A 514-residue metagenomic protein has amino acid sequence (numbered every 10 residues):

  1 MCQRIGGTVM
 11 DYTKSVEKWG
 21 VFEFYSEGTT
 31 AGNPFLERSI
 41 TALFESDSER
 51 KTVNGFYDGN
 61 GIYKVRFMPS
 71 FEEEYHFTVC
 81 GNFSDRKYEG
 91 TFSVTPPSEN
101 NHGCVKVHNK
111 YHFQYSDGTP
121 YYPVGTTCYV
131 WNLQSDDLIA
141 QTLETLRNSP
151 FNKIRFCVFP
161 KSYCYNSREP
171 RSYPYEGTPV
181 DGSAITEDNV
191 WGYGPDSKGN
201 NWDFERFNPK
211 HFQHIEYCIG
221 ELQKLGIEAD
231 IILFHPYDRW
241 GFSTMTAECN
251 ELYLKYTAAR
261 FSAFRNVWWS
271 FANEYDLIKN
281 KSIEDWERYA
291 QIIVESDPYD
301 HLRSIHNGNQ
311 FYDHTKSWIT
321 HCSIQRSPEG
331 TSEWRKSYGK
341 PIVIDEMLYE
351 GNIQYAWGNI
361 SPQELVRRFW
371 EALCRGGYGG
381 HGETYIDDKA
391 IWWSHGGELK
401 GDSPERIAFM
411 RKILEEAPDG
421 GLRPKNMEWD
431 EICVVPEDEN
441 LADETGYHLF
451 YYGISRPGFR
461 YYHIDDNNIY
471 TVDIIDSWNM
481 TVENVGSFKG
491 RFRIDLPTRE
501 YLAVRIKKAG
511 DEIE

Functional and structural regions predicted by a protein language model:
G7-S48, V53-F56, T91-P97, D430-C433: Non-catalytic, glycine-rich low-complexity segments
D11-Y12, N33-P34, N352, L365-G486 (+1 more regions): Aromatic- and carboxylate-lined catalytic core of secreted/periplasmic carbohydrate-active enzymes
V16-V21, K489-R491, R499: Solvent-exposed, conformationally flexible loop/turn segments
L43, E49-H112, D117: Extended acidic/polar, glycine-enriched regions that form or flank non-catalytic beta-rich accessory modules
L43-F56, I474-F492: Solvent-exposed beta-strand/loop surfaces of large extracellular or lumenal domains
E99-E329: Active-site mouth of glycoside hydrolases
S243, K279-E284, I353-P362, H395-G396: Short, flexible/disordered intra-domain loops and linkers
D300, K316-K389: Catalytic-core region of carbohydrate-active enzymes that cleave or remodel glycosidic bonds
